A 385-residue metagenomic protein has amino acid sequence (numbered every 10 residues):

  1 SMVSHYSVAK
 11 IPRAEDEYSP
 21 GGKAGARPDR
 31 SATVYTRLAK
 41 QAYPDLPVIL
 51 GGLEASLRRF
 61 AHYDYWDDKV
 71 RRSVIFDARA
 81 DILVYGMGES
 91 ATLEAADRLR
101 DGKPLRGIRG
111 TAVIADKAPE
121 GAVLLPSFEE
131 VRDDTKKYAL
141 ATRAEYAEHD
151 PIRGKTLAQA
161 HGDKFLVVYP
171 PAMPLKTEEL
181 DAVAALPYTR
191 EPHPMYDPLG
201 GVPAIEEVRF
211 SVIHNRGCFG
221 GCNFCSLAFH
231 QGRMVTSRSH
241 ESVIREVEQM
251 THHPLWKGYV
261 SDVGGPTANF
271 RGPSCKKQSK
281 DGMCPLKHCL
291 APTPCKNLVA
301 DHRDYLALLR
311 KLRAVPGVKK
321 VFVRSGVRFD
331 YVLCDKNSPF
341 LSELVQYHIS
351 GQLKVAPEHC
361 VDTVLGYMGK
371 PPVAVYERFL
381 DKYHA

Functional and structural regions predicted by a protein language model:
S1-H161, Y169, M173: Glycine-rich beta-alpha loop elements in corrinoid/cobalamin-binding modules across cobalamin-dependent enzymes
S19-P28, R233, S237, P294-L298 (+1 more regions): The substrate-binding groove and active-site-proximal loops of carbohydrate-active enzymes, especially glycoside
D81, V183, C218, C222 (+2 more regions): Conserved, mostly hydrophobic/aromatic
P104-H149, D163, P171-L175, V202 (+4 more regions): Terminal amphipathic helices with adjacent charged low-complexity linkers/tails
A139-S211: N-terminal [4Fe-4S]-dependent radical SAM core
L199-S226, T251, Y259: N-terminal pre-triad scaffold of radical SAM enzymes
C225-S242: Iron-sulfur (Fe-S) cluster-binding segments and ferredoxin-like electron-carrier domains, especially [2Fe-2S]
Q249-A385: Conserved SAM/AdoMet-binding glycine-rich loop
